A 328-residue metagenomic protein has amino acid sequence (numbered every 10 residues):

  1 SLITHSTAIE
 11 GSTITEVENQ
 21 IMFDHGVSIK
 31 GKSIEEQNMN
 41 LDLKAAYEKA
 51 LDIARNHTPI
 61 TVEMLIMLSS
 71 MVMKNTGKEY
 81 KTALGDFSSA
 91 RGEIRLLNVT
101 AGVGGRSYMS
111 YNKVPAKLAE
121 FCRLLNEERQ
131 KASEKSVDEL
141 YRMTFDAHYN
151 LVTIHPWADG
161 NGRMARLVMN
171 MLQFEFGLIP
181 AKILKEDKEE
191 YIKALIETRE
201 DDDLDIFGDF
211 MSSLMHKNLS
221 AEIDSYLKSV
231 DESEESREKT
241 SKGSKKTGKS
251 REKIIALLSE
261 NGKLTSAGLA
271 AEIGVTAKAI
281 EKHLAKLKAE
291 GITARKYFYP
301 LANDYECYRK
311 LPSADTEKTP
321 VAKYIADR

Functional and structural regions predicted by a protein language model:
S1-D159, R163-R328: FIC/Doc superfamily catalytic core
